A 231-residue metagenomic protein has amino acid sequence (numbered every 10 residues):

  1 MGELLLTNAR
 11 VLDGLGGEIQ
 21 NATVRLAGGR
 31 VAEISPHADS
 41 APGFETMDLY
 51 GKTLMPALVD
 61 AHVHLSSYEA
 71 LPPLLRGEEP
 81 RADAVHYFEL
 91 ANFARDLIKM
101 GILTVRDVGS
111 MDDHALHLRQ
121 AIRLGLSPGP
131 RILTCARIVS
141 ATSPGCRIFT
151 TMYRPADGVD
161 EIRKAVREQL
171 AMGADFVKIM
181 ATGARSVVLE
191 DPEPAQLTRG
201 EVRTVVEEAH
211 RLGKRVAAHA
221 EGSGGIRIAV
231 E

Functional and structural regions predicted by a protein language model:
G2-L5, V11, L15-M55: Histidine-rich, glycine-flanked metal-binding segment
A9, V24, G29, G51 (+7 more regions): Divalent metal-coordination and catalytic microenvironments
G43-T53, A115-L126, V159-A174: Short amphipathic alpha-helices and their capping/turn segments at secondary-structure boundaries
K52-L124, T142-G145, G200, G224-G225: Metal-associated gating/positioning segment near the N- to mid-region
L75-F88, R147-K164, R215-A220: Active-site mouth loops of central-metabolism enzymes
E89-A115, G129-I138, A174-V187, K214-R215: Divalent metal-dependent hydrolysis catalytic cores, especially in the metallo-beta-lactamase
I98, L170, V230-E231: Non-catalytic positions within long, well-ordered alpha-helices that form the structural scaffold/packing of enzyme
T142, G183-E231: Active-site core of metal-dependent hydrolases
